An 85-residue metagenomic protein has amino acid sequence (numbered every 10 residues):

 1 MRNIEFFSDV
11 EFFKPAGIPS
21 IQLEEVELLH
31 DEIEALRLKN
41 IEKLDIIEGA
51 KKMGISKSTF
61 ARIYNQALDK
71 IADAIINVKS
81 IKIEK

Functional and structural regions predicted by a protein language model:
D9-H30: Short, Lys/Arg-enriched anionic-surface-contact patches
A35-L36: Short alpha-helical "packing" element that flanks the helix-turn-helix/winged-helix DNA-binding module
D45, G54-T59: Helix-turn-helix DNA-binding motif, specifically the short coil turn and the N-cap/start of the second
K51: Alpha-helical residues within the helix-turn-helix
I63-Q66: Residues within the DNA-recognition helix of helix-turn-helix
L68-I75: C-terminal flanking helix
N77-K85: Short, basic, alpha-helical segments at the C-terminal edge of helix-turn-helix-like DNA-binding modules
